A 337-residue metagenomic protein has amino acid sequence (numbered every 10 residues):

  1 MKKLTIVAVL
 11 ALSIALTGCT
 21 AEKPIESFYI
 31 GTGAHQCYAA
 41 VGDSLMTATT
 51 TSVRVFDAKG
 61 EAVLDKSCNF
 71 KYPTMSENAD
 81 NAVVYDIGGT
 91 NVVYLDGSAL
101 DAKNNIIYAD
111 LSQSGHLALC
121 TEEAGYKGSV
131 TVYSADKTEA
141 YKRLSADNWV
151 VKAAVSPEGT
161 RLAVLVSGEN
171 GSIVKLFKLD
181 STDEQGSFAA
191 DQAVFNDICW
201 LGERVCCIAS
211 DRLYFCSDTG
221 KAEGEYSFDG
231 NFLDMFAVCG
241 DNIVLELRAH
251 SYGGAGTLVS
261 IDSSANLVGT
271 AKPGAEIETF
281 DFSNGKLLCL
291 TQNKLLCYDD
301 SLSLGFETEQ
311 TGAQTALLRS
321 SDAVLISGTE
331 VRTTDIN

Functional and structural regions predicted by a protein language model:
A15-G18: C-terminal motif of bacterial Sec signal peptides marking the signal peptidase cleavage site
K23-G31, G60-S67, D96-A102, T138-L144 (+4 more regions): A short beta-strand motif characteristic of beta-propeller blades
I25-R54, A58, K66-M75: Beta-strand-rich domains and repeat architectures in extracellular enzymes and scaffolds, especially beta-propellers
G31-A40, F70-A79, N104-Q113, N148-V155 (+4 more regions): Repeated scaffold domains used in trafficking and secretory/extracellular systems, primarily beta-propellers
L45, A82, H116-A118, G159-L162 (+4 more regions): Hydrophobic beta-strand positions that form the internal "hydrophobic ladder" of WD40/Gbeta-like beta-propeller blades
S52-R54, T90-Y94, G125-T131, N170-L176 (+4 more regions): Structural motif
Y126-C216: Solenoidal tandem-repeat scaffolds enriched in leucines and small polar residues
E309-N337: Blade-level signature of beta-propeller repeat domains, shared across WD40, Kelch, NHL, RCC1 and BNR/Asp-box propellers
